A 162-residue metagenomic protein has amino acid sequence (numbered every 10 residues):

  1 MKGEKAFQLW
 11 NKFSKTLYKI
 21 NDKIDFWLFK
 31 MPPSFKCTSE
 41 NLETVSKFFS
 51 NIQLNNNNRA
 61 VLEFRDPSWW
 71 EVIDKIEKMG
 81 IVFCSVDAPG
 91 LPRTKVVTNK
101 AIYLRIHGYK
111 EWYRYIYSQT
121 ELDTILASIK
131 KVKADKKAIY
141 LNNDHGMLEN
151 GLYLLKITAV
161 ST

Functional and structural regions predicted by a protein language model:
M1-T162: Residues lining hydrophobic/aromatic ligand-binding pockets adjacent to catalytic sites
